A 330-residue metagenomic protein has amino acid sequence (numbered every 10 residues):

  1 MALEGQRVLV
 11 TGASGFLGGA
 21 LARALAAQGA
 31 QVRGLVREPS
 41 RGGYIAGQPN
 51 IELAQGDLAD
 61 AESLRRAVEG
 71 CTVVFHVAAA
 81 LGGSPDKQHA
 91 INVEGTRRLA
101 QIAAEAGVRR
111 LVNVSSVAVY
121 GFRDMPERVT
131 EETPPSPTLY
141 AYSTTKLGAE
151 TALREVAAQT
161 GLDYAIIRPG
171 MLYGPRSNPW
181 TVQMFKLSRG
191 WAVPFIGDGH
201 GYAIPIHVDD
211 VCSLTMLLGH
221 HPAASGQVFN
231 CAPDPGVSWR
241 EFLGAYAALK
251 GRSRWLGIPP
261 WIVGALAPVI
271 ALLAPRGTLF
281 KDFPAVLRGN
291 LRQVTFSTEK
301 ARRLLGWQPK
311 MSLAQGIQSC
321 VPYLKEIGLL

Functional and structural regions predicted by a protein language model:
A2, V237, F280-L330: C-terminal amphipathic/interface module of NAD(P)-dependent oxidoreductases and related NAD-binding regulators
V8-Q28: N-terminal Rossmann NAD(P)H-binding glycine-rich loop of SDR-like oxidoreductase domains
R41, Q55-R97, I102, Y120-F122: NAD(P)H-binding glycine-rich loop region in Rossmannoid oxidoreductase-like domains and their noncatalytic homologs
R98-A141: Conserved Rossmann-fold NAD(P)-dependent oxidoreductase catalytic core, especially the SDR/UDP-sugar
M125-L172, V193-I196: Catalytic helix-loop patch of NAD(P)-dependent Rossmann-fold dehydrogenases
G148-A149, S177-Q183, I196-G219, G226-N230: Substrate-positioning beta->alpha
G174, I196-G201, F229-G236, A247-K250 (+2 more regions): Glycine-rich Rossmann NAD(P)(H)-binding loop
L217-D282, T298, A314, Q318-S319 (+1 more regions): Mid/C-terminal beta-alpha module of Rossmann-like enzyme folds, strongest in SDR-family dehydrogenases/epimerases
